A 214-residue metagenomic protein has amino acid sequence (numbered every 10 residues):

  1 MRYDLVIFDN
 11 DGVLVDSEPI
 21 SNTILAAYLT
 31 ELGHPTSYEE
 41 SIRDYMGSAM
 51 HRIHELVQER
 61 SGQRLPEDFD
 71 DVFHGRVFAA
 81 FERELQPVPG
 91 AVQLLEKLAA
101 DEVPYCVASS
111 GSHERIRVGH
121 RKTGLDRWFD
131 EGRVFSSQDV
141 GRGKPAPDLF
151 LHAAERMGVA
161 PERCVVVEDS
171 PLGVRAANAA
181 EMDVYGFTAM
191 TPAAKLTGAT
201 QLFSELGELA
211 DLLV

Functional and structural regions predicted by a protein language model:
M1-D4, E96, S112-V214: Asp-based, Mg2+/Mn2+-dependent phosphohydrolase catalytic module
R2-D101, R117: N-terminal helical cap/lid subdomain that shapes the substrate entry/recognition surface in HAD-like hydrolases
L14, P87, Y105-A108, R142 (+1 more regions): Conserved SAM-binding loop
S17, P89, S109-S112, S170: Helix N-cap/beta->alpha junction signal
P35, P104, D183: Residue-level detector of anion-binding/catalytic polar loops
